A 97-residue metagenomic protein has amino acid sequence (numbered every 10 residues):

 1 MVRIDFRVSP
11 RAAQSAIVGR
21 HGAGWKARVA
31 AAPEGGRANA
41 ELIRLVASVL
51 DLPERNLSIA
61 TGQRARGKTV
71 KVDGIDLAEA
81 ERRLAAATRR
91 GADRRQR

Functional and structural regions predicted by a protein language model:
M1-R44, D51-E54, S58-R97: Contiguous, often N-terminal, cationic amphipathic patches that form binding interfaces
